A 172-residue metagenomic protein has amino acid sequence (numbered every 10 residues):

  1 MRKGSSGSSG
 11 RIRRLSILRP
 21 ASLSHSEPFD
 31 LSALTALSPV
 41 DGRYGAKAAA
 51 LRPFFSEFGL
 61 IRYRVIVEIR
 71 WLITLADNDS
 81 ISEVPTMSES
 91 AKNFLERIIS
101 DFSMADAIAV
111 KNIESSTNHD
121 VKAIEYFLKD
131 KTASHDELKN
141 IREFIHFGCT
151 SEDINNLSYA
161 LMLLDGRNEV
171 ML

Functional and structural regions predicted by a protein language model:
R2, L15-L172: A helix-coil-helix interface module used to build multimeric assemblies and to scaffold catalytic/cofactor sites
G4-G10: Residue-identity detector for glycine
